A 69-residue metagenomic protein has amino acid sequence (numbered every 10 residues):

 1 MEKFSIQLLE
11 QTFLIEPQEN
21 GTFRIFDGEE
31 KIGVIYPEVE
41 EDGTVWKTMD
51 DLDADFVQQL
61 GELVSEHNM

Functional and structural regions predicted by a protein language model:
M1-E16: Negatively charged, low-complexity tracts enriched in Asp/Glu with abundant Ser/Thr
L8, P37-M69: Mixed-charge, Lys/Arg-enriched low-complexity segments
Q11, Q18-E19, F23, D51: Generic hydrophobic-segment detector
F13, F23, D42-W46: Hydrophobic residues embedded in beta-strands of well-ordered beta-sheets
E19-E41: A short, structured beta-strand/loop element
